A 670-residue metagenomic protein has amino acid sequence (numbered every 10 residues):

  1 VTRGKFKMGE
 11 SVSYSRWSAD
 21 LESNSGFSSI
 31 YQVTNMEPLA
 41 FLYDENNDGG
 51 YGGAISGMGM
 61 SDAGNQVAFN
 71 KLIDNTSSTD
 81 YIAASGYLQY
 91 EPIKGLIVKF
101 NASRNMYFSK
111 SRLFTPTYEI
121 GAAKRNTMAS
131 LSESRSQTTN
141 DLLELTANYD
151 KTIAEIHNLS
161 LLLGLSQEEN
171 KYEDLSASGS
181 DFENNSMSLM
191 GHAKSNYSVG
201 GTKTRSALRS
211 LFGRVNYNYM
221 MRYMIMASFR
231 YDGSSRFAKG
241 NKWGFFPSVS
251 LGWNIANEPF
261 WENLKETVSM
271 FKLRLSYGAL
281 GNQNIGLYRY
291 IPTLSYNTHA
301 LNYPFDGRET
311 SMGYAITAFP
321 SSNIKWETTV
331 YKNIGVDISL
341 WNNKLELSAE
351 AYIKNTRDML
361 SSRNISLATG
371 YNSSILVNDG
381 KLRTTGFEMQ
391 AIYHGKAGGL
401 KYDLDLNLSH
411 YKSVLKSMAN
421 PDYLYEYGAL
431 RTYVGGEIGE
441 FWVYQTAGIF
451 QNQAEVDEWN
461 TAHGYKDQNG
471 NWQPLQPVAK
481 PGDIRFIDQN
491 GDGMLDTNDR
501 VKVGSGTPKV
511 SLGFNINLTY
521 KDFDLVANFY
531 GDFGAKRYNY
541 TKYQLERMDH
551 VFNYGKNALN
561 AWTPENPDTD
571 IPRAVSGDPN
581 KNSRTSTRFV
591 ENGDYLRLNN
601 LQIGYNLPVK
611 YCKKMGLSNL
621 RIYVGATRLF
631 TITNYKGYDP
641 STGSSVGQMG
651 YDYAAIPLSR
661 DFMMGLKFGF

Functional and structural regions predicted by a protein language model:
V1-F6, S11-R16, D20-S25, S56-T115 (+2 more regions): Extracellular/periplasmic, surface-exposed regions of secreted and cell-surface proteins
F27-V67: Acidic, glycine-rich flexible loop segments
G49-G57, N185, D457-H463, P572: Short, polar loop/linker segments at the starts of domains and inter-domain junctions
E119, A123, L301-T317, N355-D379 (+2 more regions): Surface-exposed, extracytoplasmic segments of Gram-negative outer-membrane nutrient-acquisition systems
Y217, Q489, L518: Short aromatic-centered micro-motifs
N452, F514, F668: Aromatic-residue-lined binding/catalytic grooves and analogous aromatic/hydrophobic interfacial grooves in multimeric
K509-G534, F589-V609: C-terminal substrate/ligand-recognition segments
